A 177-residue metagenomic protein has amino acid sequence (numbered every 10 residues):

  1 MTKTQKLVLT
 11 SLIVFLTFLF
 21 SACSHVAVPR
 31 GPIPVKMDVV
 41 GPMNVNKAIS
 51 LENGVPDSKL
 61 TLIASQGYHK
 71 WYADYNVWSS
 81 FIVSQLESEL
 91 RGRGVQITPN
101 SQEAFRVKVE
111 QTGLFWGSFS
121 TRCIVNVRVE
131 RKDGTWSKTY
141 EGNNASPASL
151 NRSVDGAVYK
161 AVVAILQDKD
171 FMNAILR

Functional and structural regions predicted by a protein language model:
M1, S50-E52, V127, G134: Generic low-polarity alpha-helical segments
M1-C23: Sec-dependent bacterial lipoprotein signal peptides
K6, I13, V39-G41, I97-P99 (+1 more regions): Generic marker of residues within folded, mature protein domains
C23-S84, M172-R177: A structural "domain/chain start" motif
S24-P34, V83, S88, G92-S149: Surface-exposed short loop/turn segments
G54-P56, S118-R131, Y159-Q167: Short, Lys/Arg-enriched charge-dense amphipathic segments
A64-N76, K132-L176: Short secondary-structure boundary motifs at beta->alpha junctions and helix caps
